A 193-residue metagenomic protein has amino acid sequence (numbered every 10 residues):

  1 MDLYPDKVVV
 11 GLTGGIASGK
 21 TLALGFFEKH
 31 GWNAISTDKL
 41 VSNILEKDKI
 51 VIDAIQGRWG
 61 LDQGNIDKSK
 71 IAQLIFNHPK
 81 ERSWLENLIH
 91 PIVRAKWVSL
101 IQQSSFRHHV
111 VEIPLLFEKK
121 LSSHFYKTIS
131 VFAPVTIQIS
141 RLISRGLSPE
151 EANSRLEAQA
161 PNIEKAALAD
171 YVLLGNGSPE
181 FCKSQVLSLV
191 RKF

Functional and structural regions predicted by a protein language model:
M1-D67, K192-F193: Glycine-rich phosphate-binding loop of ATP-dependent small-molecule kinases
V8-V10, R107-V111: Generic beta-sheet signal
G19, D38, L85, V110 (+2 more regions): Residue-level signal for inorganic ion chemistry
N33, K39, Q73, K127 (+1 more regions): Well-ordered beta-strand positions
K39-R107: ATP-dependent small-molecule kinase phosphotransfer cores that center on conserved nucleotide phosphate-binding segments
I52-Q56, V135-I143, N153: An amphipathic alpha-helix signature
A95-Q102, H109-S144: ATP-dependent NMP and nucleoside kinases share a basic, alpha-helical "lid"
S123-H124, L147-K192: Small-molecule kinase domains that catalyze NTP-dependent phosphoryl transfer to phosphate-bearing small molecules
